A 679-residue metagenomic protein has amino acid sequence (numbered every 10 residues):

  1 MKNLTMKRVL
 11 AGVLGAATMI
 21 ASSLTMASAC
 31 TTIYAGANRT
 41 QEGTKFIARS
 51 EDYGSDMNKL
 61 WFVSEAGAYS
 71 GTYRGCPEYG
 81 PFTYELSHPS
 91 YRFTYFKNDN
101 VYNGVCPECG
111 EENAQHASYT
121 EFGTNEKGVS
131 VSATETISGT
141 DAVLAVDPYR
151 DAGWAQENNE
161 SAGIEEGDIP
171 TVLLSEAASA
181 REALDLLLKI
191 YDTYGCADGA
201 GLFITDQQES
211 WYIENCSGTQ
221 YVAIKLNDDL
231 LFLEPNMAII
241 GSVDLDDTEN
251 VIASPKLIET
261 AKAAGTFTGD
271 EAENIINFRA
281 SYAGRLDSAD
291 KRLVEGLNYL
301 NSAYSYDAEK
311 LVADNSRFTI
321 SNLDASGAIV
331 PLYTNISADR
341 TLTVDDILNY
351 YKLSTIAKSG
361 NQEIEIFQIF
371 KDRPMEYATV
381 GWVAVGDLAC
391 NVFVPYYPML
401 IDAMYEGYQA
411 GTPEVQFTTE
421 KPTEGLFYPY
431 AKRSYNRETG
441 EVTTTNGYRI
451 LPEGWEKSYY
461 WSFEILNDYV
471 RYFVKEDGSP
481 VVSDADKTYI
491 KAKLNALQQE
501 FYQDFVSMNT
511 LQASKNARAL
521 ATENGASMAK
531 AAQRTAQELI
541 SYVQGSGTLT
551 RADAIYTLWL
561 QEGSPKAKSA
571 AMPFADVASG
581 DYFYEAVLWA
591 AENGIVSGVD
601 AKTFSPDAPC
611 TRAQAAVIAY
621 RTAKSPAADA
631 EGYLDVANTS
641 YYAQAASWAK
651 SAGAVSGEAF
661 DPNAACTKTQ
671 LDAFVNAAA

Functional and structural regions predicted by a protein language model:
M1-M6: N-terminal secretory signal peptides that target proteins for export/translocation
K7-A17: Sec-dependent N-terminal signal peptides
I20-A29: Sec-dependent signal peptide cleavage junction
C30-E165, L186-V312, R317: A contiguous strand-loop segment
E176-R181: Short, charged, surface-exposed loops that flank catalytic or proteolytic processing sites
A313-T418: Long, well-ordered mid-to-C-terminal structural blocks that present hydrophobic/aromatic surfaces
L388, M399-Y542: Charged low-complexity "KEKE/polyampholyte" interaction tracts
Q537, S541-A586, E592-A613, Y620-A645 (+2 more regions): Feature responds to low-complexity, polar/acidic, surface-exposed segments characteristic of secreted/exported proteins
